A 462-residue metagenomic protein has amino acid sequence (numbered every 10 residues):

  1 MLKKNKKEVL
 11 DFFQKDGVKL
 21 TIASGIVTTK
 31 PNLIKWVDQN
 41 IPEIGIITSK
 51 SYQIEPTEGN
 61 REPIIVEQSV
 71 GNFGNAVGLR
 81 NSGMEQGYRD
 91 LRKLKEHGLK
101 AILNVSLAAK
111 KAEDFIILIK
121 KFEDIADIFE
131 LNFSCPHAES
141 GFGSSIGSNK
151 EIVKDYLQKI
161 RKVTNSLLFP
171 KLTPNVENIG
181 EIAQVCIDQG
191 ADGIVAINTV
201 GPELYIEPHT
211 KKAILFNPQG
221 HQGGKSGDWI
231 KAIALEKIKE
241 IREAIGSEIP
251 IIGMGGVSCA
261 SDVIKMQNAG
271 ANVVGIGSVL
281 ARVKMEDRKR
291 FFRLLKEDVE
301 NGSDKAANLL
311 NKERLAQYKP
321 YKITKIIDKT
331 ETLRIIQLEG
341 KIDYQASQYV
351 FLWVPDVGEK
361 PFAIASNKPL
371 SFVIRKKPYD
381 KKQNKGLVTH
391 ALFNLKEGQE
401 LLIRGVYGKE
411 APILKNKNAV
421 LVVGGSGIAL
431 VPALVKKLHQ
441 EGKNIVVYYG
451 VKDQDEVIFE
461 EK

Functional and structural regions predicted by a protein language model:
M1-I102, A108-K110, R290: N-terminal capping/small domains of soluble enzymes
P31-Q39, E113-F122, V176-Q189, R242-S247 (+1 more regions): Catalytic cores of alpha/beta
S49-I54, N132-H137, G193-E203, G256-V257 (+1 more regions): Glycine-rich phosphate-binding active-site loops on the catalytic face of alpha/beta enzymes
T57-V70, Y205-Q222, Q267, V273 (+1 more regions): C-terminal helical cap(s) of enzyme catalytic domains, especially alpha/beta-barrels
F73, P136-E151, I182, I187-S247 (+1 more regions): Glycine/Thr-rich beta-alpha phosphate-binding loop at enzyme active sites
S82-G98, S148-P170, N217-I251, L294-G302: Alpha-helix-loop-beta-strand connector modules within alpha/beta enzyme cores
Y318-Q399, V451-D453: Ferredoxin-reductase
K385-K462: FNR/FR-type flavoprotein reductase catalytic core
